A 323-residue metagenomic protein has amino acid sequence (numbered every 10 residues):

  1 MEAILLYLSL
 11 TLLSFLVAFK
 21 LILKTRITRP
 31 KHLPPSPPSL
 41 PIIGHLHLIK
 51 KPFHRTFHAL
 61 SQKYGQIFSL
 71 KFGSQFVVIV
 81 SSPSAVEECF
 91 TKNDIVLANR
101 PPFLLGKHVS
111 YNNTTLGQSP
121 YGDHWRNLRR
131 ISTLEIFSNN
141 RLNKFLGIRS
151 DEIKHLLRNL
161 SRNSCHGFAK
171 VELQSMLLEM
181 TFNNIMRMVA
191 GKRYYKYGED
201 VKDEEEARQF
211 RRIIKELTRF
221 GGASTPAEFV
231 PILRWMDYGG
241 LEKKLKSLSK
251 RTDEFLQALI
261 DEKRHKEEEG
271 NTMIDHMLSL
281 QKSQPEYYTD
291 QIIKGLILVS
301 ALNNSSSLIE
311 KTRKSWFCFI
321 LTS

Functional and structural regions predicted by a protein language model:
M1-T28, I320: Terminal signal-anchor or tail-anchor transmembrane helices that tether membrane-associated enzymes to cellular
T28-L46, R55-I148, L173, L177-M186 (+1 more regions): Cytochrome P450 substrate-recognition site 1
I42-I43, L48-I49, C89-F90, L308-F317: Short hydrophobic alpha-helical segments that form membrane-spanning helices or hydrophobic packing faces of helical
K51, F68-K71, W125-R126, M277 (+1 more regions): Short hydrophobic/aromatic segments of transmembrane alpha-helices and their interfaces
K51-F53, S161: Active-site-adjacent loop/helix micro-motif of nuclease/hydrolase catalytic cores
P52, N93, I320-T322: Residue-level recognition of alpha-helix termini/interfacial anchor residues
P102-V109, N143-S323: Cytochrome P450 heme-thiolate monooxygenase catalytic core
